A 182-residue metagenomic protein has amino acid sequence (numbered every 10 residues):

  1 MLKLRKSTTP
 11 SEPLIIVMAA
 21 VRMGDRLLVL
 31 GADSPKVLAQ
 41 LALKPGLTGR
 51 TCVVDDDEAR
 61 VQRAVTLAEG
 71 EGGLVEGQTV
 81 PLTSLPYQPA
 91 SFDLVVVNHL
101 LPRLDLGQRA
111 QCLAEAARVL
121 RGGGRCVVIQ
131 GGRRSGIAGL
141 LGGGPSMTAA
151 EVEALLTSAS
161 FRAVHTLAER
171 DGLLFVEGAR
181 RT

Functional and structural regions predicted by a protein language model:
R5-R26, Q40: Conserved alpha-helix/loop element of class I SAM-dependent methyltransferases that forms part of the SAM/SAH-binding
R22, V80-V95: A short acidic, Gly/Pro-enriched loop at the edge of an enzyme's catalytic core that lines a small-molecule cofactor
R26-L28, D33-S84: Class I SAM-dependent methyltransferase SAM/SAH-binding core
D93-Q108: A short SAM/SAH-binding and catalytic strip from SAM-dependent methyltransferases
A110-G122: A short glycine-rich, Lys/Arg-flanked "PGG" loop and its adjoining helix->strand segment in the class I
G123-G131: Conserved beta-strand signature within the Rossmann-like core of class I S-adenosyl-L-methionine
G144-S160: Short alpha-helix
R162-T182: Core SAM-dependent methyltransferase catalytic element
